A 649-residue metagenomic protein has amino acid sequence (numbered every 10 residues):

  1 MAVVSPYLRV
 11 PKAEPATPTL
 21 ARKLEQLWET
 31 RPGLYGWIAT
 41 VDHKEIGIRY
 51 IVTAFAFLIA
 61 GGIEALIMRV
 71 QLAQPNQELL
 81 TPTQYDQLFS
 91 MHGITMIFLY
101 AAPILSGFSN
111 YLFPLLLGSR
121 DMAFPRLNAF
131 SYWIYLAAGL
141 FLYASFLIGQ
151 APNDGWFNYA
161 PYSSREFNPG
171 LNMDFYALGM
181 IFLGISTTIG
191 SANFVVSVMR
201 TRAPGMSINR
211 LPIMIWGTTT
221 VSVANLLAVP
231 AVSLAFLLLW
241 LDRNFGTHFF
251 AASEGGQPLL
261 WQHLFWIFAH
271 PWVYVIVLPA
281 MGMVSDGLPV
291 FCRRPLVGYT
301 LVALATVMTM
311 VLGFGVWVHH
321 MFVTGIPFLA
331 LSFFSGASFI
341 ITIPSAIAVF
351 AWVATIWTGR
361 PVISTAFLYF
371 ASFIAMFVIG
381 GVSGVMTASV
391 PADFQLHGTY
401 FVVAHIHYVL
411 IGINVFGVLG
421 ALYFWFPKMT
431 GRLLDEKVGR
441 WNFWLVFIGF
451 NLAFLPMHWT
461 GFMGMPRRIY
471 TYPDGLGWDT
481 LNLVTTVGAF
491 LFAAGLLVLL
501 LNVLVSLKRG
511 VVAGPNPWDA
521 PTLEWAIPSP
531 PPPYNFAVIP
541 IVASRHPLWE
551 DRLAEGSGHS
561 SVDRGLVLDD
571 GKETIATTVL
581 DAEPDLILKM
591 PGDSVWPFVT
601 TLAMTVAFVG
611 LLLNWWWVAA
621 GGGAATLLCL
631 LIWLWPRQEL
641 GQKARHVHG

Functional and structural regions predicted by a protein language model:
A2-G649: Membrane-embedded and interfacial regions of multi-pass energy-transducing membrane proteins
